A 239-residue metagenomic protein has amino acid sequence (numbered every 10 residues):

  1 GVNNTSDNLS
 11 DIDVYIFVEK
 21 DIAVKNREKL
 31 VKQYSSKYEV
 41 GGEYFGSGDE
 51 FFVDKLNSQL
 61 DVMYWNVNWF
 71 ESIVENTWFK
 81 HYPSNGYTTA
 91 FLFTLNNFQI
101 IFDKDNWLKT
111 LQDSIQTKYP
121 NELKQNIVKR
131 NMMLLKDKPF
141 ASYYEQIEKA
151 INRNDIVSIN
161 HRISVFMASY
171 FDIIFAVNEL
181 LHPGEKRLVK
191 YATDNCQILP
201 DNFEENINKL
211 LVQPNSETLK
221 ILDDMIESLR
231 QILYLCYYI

Functional and structural regions predicted by a protein language model:
G1-I12, I16-V24: Active-site nucleotide-donor binding segment shared across nucleotidyl transfer reactions
V2-N3, V67, L180-H182: Short, solvent-exposed loop/turn segments at secondary-structure junctions
N8-S10, W65, I73-N76, K186-L188: Short aromatic-enriched loop/helix-cap "lid" or pocket-rim segments at secondary-structure transitions that line
D11-V14, Q59, F166: A common structural microfeature
A23-N26, S72: Active-site-adjacent loop/helix micro-motif of nuclease/hydrolase catalytic cores
R27-Y34: Short amphipathic alpha-helices in soluble, non-transmembrane regions that often serve as interface/regulatory elements
S35-I151: Conserved NTP/Mg2+-binding pocket subregion across the NTase superfamily
N106-I239: Conserved nucleotidyltransferase catalytic core and NTase-mimicking acidic/glycine-rich helix/loop elements in nucleic
